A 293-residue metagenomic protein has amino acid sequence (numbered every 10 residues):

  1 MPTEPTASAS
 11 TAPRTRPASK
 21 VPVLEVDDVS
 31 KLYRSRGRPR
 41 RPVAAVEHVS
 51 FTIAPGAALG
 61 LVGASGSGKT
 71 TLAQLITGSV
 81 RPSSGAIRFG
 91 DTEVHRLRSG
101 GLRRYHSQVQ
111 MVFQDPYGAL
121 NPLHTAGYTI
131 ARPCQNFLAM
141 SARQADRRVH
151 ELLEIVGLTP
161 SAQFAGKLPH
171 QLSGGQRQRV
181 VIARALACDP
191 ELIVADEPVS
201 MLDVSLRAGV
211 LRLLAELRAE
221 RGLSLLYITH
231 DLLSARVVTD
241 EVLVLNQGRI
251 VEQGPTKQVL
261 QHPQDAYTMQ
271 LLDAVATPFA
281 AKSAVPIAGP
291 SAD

Functional and structural regions predicted by a protein language model:
G37-R40, V94-Q110, Y128, N136 (+1 more regions): ABC ATPase NBD coupling module
V62-A64: The feature captures the beta-strand-to-loop junction immediately N-terminal to the Walker
T77: Helix-to-loop junction immediately C-terminal to a conserved catalytic motif
G85-E93: Conserved ABC transporter NBD signature motif
A187-E191: A short, proline-enriched helix->beta-strand linker immediately N-terminal to the Walker B motif in ABC-type P-loop
Q253-G254: ABC ATPase "signature
